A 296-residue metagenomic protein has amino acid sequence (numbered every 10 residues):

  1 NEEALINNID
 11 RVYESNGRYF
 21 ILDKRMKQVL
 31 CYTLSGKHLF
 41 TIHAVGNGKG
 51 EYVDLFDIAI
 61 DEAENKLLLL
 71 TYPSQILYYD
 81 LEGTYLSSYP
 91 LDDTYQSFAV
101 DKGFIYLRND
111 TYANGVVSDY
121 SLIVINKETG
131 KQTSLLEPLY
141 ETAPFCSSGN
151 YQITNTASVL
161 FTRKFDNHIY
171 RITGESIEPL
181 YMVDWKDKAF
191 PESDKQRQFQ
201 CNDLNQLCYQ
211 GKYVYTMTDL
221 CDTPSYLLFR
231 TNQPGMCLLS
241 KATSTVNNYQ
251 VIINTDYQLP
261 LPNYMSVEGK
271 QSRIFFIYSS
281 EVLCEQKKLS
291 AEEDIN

Functional and structural regions predicted by a protein language model:
E2-A4, H43-G50, P90-Q96, P138-A143 (+2 more regions): Short coil/turn segments at the loop-to-beta-strand junctions that recur within blades of beta-propeller repeat folds
E2-I9, Q28, K37-E64: Blade-loop segments of beta-propeller domains
N8-R11, V53-I58, D93-D101, A143-Y151 (+2 more regions): Repeated scaffold domains used in trafficking and secretory/extracellular systems, primarily beta-propellers
G17-K24, N65-T71, G103-G115, Q152-R171 (+2 more regions): Short beta-strand elements that form the blades of beta-propeller/WD-repeat-like and other beta-sheet-rich scaffold
V53-L55, L70-Y120, S134-A143: Asp-box/WD-like beta-propeller blade repeats and closely related beta-sheet repeat scaffolds
D119-E128, L238-S244, N296: Beta-propeller blade signature
I123, T129-I177: Loop-centered beta-sheet repeat module
L180-K212, S244-Q271, C284: Conserved blade-ending motifs and adjacent loop-strand segments that build the rim/top face of beta-propeller domains
